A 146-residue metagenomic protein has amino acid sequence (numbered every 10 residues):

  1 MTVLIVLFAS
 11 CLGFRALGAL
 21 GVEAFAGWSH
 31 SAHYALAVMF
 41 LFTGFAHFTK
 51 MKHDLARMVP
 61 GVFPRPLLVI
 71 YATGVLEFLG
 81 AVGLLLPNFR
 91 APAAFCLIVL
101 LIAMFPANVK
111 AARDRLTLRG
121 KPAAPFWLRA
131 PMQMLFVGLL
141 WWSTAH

Functional and structural regions predicted by a protein language model:
M1-H146: Membrane-interface extramembranous regions
